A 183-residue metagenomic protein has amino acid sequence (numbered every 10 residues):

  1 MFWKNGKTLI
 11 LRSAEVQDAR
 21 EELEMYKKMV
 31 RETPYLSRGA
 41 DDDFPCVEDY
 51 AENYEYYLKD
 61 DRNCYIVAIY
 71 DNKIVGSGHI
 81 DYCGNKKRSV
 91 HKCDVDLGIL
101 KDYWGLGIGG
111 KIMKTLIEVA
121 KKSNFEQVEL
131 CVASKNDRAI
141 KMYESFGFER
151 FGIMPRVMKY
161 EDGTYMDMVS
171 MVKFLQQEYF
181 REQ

Functional and structural regions predicted by a protein language model:
M1-K7, M154, D162-Q183: Terminal substrate-recognition subdomain of acyl/acetyltransferases
K7-L9, D71-S77, M166: Glycine-rich phosphate/pyrophosphate-binding loop shared by adenosine-nucleotide-utilizing enzymes
L9-E24: A short beta-loop-alpha structural element at the N-terminal edge of CoA-dependent acyl/N-acetyltransferase catalytic
T33-D42: A short gly/proline-enriched turn/hairpin at secondary-structure junctions
D42-D102, K114, F174-Q176: Acetyl-CoA-dependent GNAT
G109, M113, K135-A139, R156-D162: Short glycine/proline-centered loop/turn elements that form peptide/ligand docking sites
M113, A120-C131: Conserved GNAT acetyl-CoA-binding A-motif
E129-V132, E144, E149-T164: Conserved catalytic-core motifs of GNAT/GCN5-like acyltransferases
